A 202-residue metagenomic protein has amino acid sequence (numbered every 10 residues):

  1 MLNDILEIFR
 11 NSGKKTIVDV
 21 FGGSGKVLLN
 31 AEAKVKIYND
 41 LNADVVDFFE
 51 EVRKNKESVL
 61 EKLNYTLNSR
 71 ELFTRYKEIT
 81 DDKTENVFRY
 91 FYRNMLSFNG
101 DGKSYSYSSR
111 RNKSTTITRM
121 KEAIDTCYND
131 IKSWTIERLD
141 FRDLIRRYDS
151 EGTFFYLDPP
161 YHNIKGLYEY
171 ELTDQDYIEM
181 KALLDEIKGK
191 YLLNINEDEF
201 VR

Functional and structural regions predicted by a protein language model:
L2, I8, S12-L67: Conserved S-adenosyl-L-methionine
E7-S12, R53-Y156, P160-G166, E179 (+2 more regions): SAM-dependent nucleic-acid methyltransferase catalytic core
L167-E171: Short, solvent-exposed loop/turn segments at secondary-structure boundaries
L172-I178: Charged helix-capping and loop-helix junction motifs
G189-N194: Conserved beta-strand signature within the Rossmann-like core of class I S-adenosyl-L-methionine
N196-R202: Binuclear metal-ion centers of metallo-dependent hydrolases, dominated by the metallo-beta-lactamase
